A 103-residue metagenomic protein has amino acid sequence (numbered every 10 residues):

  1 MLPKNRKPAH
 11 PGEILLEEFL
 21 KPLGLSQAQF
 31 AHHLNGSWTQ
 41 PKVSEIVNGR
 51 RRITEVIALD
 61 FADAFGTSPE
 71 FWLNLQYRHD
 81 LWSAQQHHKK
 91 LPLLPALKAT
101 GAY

Functional and structural regions predicted by a protein language model:
M1-L25, N74, G101: A short, Lys/Arg-rich alpha-helix, primarily the initiator
G24-E45: Short alpha-helical DNA-recognition segment
L34, V47, I57, Q76: DNA major-groove recognition helix of helix-turn-helix
S37, R50, F65, Q76-H79: The DNA-recognition helices of helix-turn-helix-type DNA-binding domains
R50-D63: Short, basic-rich loop-to-helix N-cap that marks the start of a DNA-contacting helix
D63, L73-Y103: Short, charged recognition helix plus adjacent turn of helix-turn-helix-like nucleic-acid-binding domains
